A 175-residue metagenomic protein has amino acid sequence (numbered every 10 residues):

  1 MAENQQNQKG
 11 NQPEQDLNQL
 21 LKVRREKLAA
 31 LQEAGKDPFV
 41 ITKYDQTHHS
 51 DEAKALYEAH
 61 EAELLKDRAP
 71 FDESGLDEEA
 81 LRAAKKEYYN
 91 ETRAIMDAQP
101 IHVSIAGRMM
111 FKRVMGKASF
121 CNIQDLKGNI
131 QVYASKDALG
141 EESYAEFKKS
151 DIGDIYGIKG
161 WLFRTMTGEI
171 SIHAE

Functional and structural regions predicted by a protein language model:
A2-E175: OB-fold and OB-like single-stranded nucleic-acid-recognition modules and their adjacent interaction interfaces
